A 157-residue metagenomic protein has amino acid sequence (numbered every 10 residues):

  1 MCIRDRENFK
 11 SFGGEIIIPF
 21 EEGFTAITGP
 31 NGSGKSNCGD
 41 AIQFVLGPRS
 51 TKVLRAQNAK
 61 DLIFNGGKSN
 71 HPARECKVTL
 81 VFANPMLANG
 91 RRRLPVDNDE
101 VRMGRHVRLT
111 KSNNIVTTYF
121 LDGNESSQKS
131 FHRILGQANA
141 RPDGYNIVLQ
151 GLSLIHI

Functional and structural regions predicted by a protein language model:
M1-C2: Active-site loops and adjacent core secondary-structure elements that bind or stabilize anionic groups
D5-I155: Gly/Lys-enriched N-terminal cap/neck module of very large, oligomeric protein machines
